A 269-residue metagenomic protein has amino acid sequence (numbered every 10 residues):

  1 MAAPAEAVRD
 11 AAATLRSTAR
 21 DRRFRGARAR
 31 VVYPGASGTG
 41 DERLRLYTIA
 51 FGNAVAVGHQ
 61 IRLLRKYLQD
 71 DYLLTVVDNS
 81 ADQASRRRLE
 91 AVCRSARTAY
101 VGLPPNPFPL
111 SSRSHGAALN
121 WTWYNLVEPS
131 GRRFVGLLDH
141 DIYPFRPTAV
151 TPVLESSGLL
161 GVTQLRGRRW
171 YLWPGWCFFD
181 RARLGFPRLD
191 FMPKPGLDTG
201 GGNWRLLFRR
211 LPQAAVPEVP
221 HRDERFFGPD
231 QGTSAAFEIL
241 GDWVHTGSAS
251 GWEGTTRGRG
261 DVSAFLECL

Functional and structural regions predicted by a protein language model:
M1-R62: N-proximal low-complexity "stem/linker" segments adjacent to membrane-targeting elements
A2-A19, G200-L269: C-terminal catalytic/acceptor-binding lobe
L46, L73-L74, V135: Hydrophobic/aromatic residues located in beta-strands of well-ordered beta-sheets within soluble catalytic
G52, N79-A81: Conserved short acidic donor-positioning loop in nucleotide-sugar-dependent glycosyltransferases
R62-Y72, A81: Short, acidic, metal-binding catalytic loop of nucleotide-sugar glycosyltransferases
A84-R132: Active-site-proximal specificity loops/subdomain of glycosyltransferases
H115, I142-R209: Conserved catalytic core of nucleotide-sugar-dependent glycosyltransferases
G131-Y143: Short beta-strand-to-loop acidic/aromatic patch adjacent to the donor-nucleotide binding site
